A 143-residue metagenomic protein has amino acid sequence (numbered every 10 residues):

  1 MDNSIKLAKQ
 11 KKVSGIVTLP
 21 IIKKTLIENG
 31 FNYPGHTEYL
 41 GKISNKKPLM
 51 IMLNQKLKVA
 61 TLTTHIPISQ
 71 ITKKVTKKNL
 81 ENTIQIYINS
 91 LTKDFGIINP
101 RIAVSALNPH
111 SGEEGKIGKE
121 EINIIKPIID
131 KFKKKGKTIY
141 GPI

Functional and structural regions predicted by a protein language model:
M1-I143: Anion-binding alpha/beta catalytic cores of soluble intermediary-metabolism enzymes, centered on
